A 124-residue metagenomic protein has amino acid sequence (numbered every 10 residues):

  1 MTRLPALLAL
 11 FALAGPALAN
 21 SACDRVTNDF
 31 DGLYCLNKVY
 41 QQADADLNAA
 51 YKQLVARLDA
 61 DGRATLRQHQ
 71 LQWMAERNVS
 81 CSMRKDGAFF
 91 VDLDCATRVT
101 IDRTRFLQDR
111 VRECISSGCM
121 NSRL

Functional and structural regions predicted by a protein language model:
L4-A17: Sec-dependent N-terminal signal peptides
L18-L124: N-terminal alpha-helical modules
